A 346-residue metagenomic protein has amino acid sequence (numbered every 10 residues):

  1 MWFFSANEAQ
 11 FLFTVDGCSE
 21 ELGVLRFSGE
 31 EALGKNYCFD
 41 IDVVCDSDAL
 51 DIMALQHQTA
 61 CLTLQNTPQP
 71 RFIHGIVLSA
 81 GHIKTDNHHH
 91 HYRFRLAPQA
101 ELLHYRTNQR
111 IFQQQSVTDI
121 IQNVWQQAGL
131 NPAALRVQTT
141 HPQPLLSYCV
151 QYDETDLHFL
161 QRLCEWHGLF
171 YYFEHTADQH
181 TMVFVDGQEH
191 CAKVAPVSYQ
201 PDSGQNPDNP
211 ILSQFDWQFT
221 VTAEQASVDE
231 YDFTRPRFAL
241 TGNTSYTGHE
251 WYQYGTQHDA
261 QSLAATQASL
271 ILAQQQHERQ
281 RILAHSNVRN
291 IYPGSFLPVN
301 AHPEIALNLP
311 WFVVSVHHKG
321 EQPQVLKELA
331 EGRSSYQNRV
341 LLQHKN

Functional and structural regions predicted by a protein language model:
M1-N346: Amphipathic alpha-helical and helix-coil boundary elements used as assembly and membrane-proximal scaffolds
